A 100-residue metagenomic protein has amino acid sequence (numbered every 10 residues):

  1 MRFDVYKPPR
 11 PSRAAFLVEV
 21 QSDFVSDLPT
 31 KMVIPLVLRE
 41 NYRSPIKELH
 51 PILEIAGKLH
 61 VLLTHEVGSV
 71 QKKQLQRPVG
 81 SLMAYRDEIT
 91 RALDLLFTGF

Functional and structural regions predicted by a protein language model:
S12-P51: Compact nucleic-acid interaction/catalytic patches
I55-F100: C-terminal terminal-subdomain/extension
